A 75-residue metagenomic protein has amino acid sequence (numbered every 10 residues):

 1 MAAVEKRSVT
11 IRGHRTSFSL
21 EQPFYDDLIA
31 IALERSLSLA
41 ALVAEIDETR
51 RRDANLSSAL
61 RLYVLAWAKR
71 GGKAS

Functional and structural regions predicted by a protein language model:
M1-E5: A short, compositionally biased
K6, T10-V64: Amphipathic, hydrophobic secondary-structure cores in small proteins
V64-S75: Short, solvent-exposed charged binding patches
